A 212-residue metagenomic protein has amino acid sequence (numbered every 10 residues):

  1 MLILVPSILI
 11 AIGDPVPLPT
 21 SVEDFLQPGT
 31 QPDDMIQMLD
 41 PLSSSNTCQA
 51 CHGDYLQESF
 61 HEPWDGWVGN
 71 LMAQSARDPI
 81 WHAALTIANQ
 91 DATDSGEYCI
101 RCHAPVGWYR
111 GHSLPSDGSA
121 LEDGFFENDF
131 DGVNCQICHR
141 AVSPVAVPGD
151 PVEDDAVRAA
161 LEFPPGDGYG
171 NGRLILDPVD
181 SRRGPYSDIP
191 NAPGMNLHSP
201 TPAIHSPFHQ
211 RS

Functional and structural regions predicted by a protein language model:
M1-P15: Sec-dependent, cleavable N-terminal signal peptides
I12-S45, Q49-D131, R140-R211: Sequence context of c-type cytochrome heme-c attachment sites
N134-C135: Short beta-strand-alpha-helix junction that forms the catalytic/metal-binding core of metal-dependent nuclease domains
